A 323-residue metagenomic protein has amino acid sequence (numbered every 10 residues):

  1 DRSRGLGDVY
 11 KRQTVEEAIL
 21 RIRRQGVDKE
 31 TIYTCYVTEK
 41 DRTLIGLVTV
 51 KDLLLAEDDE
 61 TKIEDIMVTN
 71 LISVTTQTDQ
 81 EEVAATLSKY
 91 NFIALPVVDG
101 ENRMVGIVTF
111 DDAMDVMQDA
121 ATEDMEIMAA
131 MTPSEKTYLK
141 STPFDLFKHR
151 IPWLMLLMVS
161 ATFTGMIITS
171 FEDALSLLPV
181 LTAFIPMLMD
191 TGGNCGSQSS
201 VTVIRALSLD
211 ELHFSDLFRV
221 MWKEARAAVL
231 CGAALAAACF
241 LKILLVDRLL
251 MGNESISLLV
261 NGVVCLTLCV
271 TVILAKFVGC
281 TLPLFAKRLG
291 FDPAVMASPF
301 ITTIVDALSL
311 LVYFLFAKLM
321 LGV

Functional and structural regions predicted by a protein language model:
R2, M67, S199-S200, V278: N-terminal alpha-helical segment
R2-I185: Cytosolic regulatory modules rich in charged/polar residues
A121-L274, T281-P293, P299, T303-I304 (+1 more regions): Alpha-helical transmembrane segments and their membrane-interface boundaries that form or gate the permeation pathway
